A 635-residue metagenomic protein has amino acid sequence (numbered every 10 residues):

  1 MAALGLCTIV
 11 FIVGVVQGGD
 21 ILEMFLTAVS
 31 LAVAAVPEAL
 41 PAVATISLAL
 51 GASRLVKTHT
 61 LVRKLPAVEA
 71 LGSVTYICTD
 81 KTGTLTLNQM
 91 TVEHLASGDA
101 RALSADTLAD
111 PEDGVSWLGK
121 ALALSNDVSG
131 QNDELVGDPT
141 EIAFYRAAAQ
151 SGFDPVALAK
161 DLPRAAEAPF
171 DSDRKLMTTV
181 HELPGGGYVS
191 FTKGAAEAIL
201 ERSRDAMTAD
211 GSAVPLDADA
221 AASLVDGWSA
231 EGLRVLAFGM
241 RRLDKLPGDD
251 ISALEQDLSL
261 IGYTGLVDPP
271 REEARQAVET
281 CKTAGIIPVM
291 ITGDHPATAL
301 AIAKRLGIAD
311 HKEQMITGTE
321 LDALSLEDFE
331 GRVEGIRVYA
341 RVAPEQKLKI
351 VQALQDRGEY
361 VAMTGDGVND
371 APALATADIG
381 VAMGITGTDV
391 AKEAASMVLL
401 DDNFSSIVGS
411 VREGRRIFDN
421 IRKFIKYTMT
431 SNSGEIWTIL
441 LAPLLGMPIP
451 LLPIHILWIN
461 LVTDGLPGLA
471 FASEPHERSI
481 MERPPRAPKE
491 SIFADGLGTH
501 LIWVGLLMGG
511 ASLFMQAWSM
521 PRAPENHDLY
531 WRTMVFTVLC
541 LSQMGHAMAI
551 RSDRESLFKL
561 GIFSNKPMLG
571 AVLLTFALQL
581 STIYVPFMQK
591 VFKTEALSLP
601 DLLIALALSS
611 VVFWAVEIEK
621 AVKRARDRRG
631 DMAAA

Functional and structural regions predicted by a protein language model:
M1-P484, I492-F493, L506, P521 (+2 more regions): Conserved cytosolic headpiece of P-type ATPases
T463, M508-G509, T533-A547: Generic alpha-helical transmembrane segments
A487-G505, D528-M534: Membrane-water interface at loop-to-transmembrane-helix junctions
H500-M515, L541-S542: Alpha-helical transmembrane segments of multi-pass integral membrane proteins
S512, Q516-A523, H527: Long hydrophobic segments that form regular secondary structure
